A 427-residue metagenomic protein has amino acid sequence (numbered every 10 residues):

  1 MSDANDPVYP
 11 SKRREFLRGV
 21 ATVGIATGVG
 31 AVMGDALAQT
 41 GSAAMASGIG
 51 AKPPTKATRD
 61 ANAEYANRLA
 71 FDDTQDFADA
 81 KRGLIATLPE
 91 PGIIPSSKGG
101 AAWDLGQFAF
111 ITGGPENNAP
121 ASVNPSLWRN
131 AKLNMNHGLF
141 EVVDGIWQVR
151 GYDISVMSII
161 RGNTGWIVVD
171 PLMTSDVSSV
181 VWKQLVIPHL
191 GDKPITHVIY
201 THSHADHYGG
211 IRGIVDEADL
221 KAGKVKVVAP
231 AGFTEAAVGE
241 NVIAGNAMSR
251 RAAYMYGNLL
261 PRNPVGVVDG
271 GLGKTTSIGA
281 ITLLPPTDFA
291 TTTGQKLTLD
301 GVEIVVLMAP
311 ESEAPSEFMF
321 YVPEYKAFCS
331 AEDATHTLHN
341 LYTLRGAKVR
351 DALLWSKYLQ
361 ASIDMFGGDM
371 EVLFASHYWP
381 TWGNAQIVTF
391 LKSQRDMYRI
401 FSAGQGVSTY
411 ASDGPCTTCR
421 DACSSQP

Functional and structural regions predicted by a protein language model:
M1-K12: N-terminal secretory signal peptides
Y9, E15-A38: N-terminal export signals
A31-D60: C-terminal segment of N-terminal export signals and the immediately downstream linker at the start of the mature
K132-K193, F318-V322, K326-E332: Conserved beta-strand hairpin/beta-sheet module of binuclear metal-dependent hydrolase folds, prominently
E141, G191, V228, T234-P310 (+1 more regions): Metallo-beta-lactamase
T164-G165, D176-K226: Active-site metal-binding motif and surrounding structural segment of the metallo-beta-lactamase
G165-D176, I278, T282-T287, G294-F401 (+1 more regions): Metallo-beta-lactamase
V388, K392-S393, F401-P427: Hard-cation-handling environments
